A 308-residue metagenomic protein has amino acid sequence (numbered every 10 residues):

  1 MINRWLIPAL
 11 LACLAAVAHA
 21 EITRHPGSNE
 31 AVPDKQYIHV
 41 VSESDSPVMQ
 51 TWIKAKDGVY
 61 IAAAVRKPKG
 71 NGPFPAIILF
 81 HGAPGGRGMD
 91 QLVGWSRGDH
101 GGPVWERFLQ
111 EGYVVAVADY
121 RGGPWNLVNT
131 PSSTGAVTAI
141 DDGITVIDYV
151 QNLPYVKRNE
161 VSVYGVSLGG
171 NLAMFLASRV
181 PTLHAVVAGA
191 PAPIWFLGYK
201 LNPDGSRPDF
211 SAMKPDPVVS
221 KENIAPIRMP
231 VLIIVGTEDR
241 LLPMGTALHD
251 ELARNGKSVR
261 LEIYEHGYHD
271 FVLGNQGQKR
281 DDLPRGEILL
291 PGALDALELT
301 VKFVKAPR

Functional and structural regions predicted by a protein language model:
R24-N71: N-terminal cap/lid segment of alpha/beta-hydrolase-fold proteins
G72-F74, G82-W125, L241: Short substrate-entry loop that stabilizes the transition state in hydrolases
S132-P154: Alpha/beta-hydrolase active-site loop
Y155-S167: Alpha/beta-hydrolase fold nucleophile elbow
G165-F175: Glycine-rich nucleophile elbow surrounding the catalytic serine of serine-hydrolase chemistry
I227, I233-V235: Short beta-strand/loop motif that positions the catalytic acidic residue of the alpha/beta-hydrolase fold
R240-T246: Conserved alpha/beta-hydrolase "acid-adjacent" motif
S258-R308: C-terminal catalytic histidine-bearing segment of alpha/beta-hydrolase fold enzymes
